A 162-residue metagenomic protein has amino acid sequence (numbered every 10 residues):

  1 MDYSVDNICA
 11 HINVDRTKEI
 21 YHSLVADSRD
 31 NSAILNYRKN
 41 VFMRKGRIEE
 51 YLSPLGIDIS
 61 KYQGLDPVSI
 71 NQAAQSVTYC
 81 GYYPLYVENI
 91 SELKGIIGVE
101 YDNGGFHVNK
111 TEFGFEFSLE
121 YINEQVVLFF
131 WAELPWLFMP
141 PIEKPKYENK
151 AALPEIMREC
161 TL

Functional and structural regions predicted by a protein language model:
M1-G46: Long, hydrophobic N-terminal alpha-helical segment
I8, N36, E88-E92, L137: Generic structural motif
D27-C80: Short, well-structured hydrophobic secondary-structure segments
S32, Y86, W131: Residues in well-ordered beta-strands of folded domains
R44-G46, G98-E100, I142-P145: Surface-exposed beta-strand edges and their flanking turn/coil or helix-capping segments
S69-S118: Short flanking/linker segments adjacent to small metal-binding domains or redox-active Cys/His motifs
V108-L162: Glycine-rich, aromatic-bearing surface loops/beta-hairpins
